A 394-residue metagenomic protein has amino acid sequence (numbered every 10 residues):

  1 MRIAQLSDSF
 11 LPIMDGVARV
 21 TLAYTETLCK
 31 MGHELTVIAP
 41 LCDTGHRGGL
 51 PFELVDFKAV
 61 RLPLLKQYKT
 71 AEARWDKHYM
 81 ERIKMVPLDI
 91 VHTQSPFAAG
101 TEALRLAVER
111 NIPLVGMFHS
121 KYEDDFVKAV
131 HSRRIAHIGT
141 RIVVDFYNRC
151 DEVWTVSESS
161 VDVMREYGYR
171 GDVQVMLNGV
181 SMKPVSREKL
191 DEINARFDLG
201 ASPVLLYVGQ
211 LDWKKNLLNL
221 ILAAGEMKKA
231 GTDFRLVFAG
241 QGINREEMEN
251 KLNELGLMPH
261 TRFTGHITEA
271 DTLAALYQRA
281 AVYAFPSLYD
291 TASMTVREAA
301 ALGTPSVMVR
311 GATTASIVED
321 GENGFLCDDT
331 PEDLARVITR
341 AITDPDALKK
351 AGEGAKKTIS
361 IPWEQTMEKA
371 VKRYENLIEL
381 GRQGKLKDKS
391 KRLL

Functional and structural regions predicted by a protein language model:
A39, V55-K58, R141-E188, L199: Donor nucleotide-sugar binding/catalytic pocket of nucleotide-sugar-dependent glycosyltransferases
Y147, H266, A274-A280: Short alpha-helical donor nucleotide-sugar binding micro-motif in glycosyltransferases
D198-A224, V237: Conserved donor-binding/catalytic core segment of Leloir-type glycosyltransferases
E249-I267: Nucleotide-activated donor-binding/catalytic signature segment of Leloir-type glycosyltransferases, i.e., the conserved
L288: Aromatic "clamp/platform" in nucleotide-sugar-dependent glycosyltransferases that forms part of the donor/acceptor
P305-V309: Short hydrophobic beta-strand element within catalytic cores of glycosyltransferases and related nucleotide-activated
D320-G321, F325-P331, R340-D346: Conserved acidic donor-binding segment of nucleotide-sugar-dependent glycosyltransferases
A347-I361: A short, well-ordered alpha-helix in the C-terminal region of glycosyltransferases
